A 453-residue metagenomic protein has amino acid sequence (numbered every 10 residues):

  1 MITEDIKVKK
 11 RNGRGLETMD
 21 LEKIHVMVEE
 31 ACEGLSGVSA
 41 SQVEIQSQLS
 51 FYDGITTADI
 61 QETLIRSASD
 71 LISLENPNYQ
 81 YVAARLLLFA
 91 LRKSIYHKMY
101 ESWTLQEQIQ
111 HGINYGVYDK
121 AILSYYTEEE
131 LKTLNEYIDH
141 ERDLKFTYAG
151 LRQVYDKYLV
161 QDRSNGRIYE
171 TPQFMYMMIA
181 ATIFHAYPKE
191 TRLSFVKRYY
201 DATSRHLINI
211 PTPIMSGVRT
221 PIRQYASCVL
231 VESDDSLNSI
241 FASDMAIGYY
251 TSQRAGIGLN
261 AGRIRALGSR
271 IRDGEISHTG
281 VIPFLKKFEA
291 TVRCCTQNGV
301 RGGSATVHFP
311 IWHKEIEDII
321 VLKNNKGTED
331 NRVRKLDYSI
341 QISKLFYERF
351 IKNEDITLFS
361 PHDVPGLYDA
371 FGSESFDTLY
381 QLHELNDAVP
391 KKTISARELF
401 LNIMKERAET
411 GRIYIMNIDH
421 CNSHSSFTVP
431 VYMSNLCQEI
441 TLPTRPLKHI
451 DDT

Functional and structural regions predicted by a protein language model:
M1-T453: Extended catalytic cores of very large enzyme megasubunits
